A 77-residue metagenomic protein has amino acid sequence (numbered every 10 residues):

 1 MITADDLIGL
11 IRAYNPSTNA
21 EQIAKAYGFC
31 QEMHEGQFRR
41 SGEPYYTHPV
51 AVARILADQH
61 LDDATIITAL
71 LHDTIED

Functional and structural regions predicted by a protein language model:
M1-D77: Active-site helical microenvironments for divalent-metal-assisted chemistry
